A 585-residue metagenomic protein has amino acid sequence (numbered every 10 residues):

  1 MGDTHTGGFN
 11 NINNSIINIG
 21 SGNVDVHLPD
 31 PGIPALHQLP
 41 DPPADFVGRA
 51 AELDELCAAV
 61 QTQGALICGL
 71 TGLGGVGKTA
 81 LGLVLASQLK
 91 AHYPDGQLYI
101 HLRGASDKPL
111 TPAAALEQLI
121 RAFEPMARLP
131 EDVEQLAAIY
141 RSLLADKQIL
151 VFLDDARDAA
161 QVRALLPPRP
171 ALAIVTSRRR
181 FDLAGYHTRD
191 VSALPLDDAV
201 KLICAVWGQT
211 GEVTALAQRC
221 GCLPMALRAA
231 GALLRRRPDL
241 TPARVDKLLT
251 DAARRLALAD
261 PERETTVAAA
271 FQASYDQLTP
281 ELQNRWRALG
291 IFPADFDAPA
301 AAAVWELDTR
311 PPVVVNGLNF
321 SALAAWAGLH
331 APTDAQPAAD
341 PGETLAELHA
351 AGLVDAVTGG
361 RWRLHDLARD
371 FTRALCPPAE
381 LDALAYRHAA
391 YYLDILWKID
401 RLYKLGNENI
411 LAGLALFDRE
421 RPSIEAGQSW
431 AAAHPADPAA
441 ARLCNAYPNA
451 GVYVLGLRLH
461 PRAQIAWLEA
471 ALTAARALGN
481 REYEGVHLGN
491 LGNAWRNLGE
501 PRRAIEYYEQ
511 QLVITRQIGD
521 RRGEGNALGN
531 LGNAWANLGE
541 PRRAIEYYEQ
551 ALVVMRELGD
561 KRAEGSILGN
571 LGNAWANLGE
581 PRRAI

Functional and structural regions predicted by a protein language model:
M1-A156, A160, R169-S177, Y186-A193 (+7 more regions): Walker A/P-loop phosphate-binding element recognition
L83, S87, I174-S177, C220 (+5 more regions): C-terminal boundary/linker of central alpha/beta nucleotide-binding cores
L165, S192-R228, D340-E343: Amphipathic alpha-helical segments of the small helical/lid subdomains adjacent to P-loop NTPase cores
L233-L282, D334-A338, L402: Loop-to-helix "switch" segment enriched in basic and acidic residues adjacent to catalytic/ligand pockets
E281, L381-V486: Extended alpha-helical scaffolding segments used for macromolecular assembly and cargo binding
G427, Y447, Q464, L468-A471 (+7 more regions): Tetratricopeptide repeat
N449, E482-N497, Y508, R522-N537 (+2 more regions): Conserved alpha-helical positions within TPR/SEL1-like repeat arrays
